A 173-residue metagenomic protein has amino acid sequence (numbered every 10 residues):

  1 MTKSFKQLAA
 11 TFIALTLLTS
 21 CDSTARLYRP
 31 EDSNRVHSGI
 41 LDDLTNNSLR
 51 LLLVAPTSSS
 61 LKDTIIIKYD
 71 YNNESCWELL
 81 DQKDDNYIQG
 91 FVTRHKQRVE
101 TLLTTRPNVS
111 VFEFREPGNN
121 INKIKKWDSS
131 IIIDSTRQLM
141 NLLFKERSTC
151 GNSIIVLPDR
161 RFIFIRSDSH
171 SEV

Functional and structural regions predicted by a protein language model:
M1-A9: Bacterial N-terminal signal peptides that target proteins for export
L17-S20: C-terminal motif of bacterial Sec signal peptides marking the signal peptidase cleavage site
D22-T24: Bacterial signal peptide processing site
R26-N34: Short, low-complexity, disordered segments immediately C-terminal to signal peptides in bacterial exported proteins
H37-I132: Surface-exposed acidic loop/strand-edge motifs in secreted or periplasmic proteins that form small linear binding
K126, T136-K145: Short, basic/aromatic recognition patches
G151-F164: A short, hydrophobic beta-strand/beta-hairpin element that forms part of a small beta-sheet core
S169-V173: A short, polar/charged loop-to-alpha-helix boundary motif
